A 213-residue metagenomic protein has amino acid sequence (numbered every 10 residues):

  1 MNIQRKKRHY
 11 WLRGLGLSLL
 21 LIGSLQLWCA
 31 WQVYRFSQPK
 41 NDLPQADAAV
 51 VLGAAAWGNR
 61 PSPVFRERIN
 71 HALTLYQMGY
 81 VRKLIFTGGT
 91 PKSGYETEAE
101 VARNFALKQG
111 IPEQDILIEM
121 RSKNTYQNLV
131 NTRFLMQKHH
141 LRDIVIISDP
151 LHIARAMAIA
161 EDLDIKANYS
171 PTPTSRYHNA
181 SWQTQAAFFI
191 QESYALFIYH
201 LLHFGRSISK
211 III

Functional and structural regions predicted by a protein language model:
M1-D47, S209, I213: N-terminal membrane-anchoring alpha-helices
C29-F189: A structural signal for short, hydrophobic/glycine-enriched beta-strand patches
W31, W182-I212: A transmembrane-helix-recognition feature enriched in membrane-embedded lipid enzymes and envelope glyco-/phospholipid
